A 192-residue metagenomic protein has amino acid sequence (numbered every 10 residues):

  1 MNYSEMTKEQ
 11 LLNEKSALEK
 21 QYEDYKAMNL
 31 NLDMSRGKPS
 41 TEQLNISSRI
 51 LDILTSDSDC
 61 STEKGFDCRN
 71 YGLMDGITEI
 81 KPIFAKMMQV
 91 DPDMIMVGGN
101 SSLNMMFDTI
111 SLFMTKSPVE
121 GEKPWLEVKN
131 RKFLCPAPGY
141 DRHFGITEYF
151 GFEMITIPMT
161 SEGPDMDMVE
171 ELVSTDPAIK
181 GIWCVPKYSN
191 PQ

Functional and structural regions predicted by a protein language model:
N2-D75, E79, A85-K86: N-terminal "arm"/small-domain region of PLP-dependent enzymes with the aminotransferase-like
C60, F66-Q192: Conserved core of the PLP fold type I
